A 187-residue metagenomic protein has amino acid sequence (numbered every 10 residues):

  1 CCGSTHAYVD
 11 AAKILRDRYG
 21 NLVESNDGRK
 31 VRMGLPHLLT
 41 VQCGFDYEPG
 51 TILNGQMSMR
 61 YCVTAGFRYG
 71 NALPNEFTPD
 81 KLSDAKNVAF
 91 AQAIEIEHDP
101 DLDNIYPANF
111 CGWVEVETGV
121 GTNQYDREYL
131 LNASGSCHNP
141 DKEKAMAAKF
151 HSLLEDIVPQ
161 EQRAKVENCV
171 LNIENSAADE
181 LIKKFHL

Functional and structural regions predicted by a protein language model:
C1-L187: Terminal-appendage/accessory-domain detector
